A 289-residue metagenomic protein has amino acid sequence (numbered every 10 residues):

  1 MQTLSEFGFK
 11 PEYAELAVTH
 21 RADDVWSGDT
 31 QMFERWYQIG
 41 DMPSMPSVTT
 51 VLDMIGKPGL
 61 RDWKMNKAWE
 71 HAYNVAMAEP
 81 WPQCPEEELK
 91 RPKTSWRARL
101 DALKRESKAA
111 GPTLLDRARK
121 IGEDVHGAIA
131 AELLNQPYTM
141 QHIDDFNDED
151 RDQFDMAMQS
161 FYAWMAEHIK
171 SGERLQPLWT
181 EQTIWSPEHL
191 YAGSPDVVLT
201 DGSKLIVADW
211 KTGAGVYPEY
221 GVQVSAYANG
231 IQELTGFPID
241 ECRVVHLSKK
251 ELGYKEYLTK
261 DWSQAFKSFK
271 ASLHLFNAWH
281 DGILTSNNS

Functional and structural regions predicted by a protein language model:
M1-T139, I143-F154, M158, P177-Q182: Nuclease catalytic cores
K64-M65, V125, F161, A265-L273: Short, Φ-rich (hydrophobic/aromatic) sequence segments
A130, Y162, V224-A228: Generic solvent-exposed, charged/amphipathic alpha-helical segments that serve as macromolecular interface scaffolds
E132, Q136, H168, I231-L234: Solvent-exposed amphipathic alpha-helical surface segments
D155, Q182-N287: Nucleic-acid nuclease catalytic cores
S160-H168: Active-site cradle of extracellular carbohydrate-active enzymes
E167-L178: Structured nucleic-acid-interacting core domains from mobile-element enzymes and related host factors, especially RNase
E173, S286-S289: N-terminal interaction/assembly modules
